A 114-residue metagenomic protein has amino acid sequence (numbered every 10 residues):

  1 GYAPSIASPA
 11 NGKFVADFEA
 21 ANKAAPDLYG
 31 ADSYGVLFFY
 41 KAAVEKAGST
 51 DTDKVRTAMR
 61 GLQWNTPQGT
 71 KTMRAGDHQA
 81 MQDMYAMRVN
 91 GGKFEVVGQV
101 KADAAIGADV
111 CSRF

Functional and structural regions predicted by a protein language model:
G1-F114: Extracytosolic ligand-binding ectodomains
